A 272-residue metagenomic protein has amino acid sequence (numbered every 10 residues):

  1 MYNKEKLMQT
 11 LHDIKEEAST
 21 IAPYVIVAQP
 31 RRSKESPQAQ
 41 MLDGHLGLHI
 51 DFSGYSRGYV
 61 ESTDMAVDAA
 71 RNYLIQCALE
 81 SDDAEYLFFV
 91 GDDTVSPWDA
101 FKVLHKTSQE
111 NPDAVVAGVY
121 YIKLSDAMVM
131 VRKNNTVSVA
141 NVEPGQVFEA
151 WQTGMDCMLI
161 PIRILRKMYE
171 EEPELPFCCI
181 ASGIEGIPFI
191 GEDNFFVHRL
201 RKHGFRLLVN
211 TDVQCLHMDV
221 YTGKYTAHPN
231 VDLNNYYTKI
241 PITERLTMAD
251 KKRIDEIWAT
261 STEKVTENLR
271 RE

Functional and structural regions predicted by a protein language model:
M1-D64, E272: N-proximal low-complexity "stem/linker" segments adjacent to membrane-targeting elements
Y2-Q9, D13, T20-I21, E172-E272: C-terminal catalytic/acceptor-binding lobe
S19, L79-E80, Q109: Residue-level signal for alpha-helix termini/capping positions
M65-A70: A short, glycine-/small-residue-rich helix N-cap motif at loop->alpha-helix starts within glycosyltransferase
N72-Y86: Active-site nucleotide-sugar/metal-binding loop of Leloir-type enzymes
D83-A84, N111-A114, F205: Short, high-confidence coil segments that cap the C-terminus of an alpha-helix and link into the following beta-strand
A84-V95: Short beta-strand-to-loop acidic/aromatic patch adjacent to the donor-nucleotide binding site
P97-A181: Conserved catalytic core of nucleotide-sugar-dependent glycosyltransferases
